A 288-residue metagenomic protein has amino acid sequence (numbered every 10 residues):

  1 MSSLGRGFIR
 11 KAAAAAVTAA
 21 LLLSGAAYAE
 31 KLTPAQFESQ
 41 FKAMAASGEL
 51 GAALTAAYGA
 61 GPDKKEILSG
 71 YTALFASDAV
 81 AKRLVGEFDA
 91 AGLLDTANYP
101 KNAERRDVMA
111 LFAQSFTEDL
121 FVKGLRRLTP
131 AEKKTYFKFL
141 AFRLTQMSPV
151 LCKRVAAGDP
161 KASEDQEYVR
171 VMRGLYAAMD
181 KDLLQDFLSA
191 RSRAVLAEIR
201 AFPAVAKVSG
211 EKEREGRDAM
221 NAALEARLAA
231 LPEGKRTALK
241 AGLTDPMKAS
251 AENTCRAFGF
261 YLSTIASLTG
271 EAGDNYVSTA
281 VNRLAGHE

Functional and structural regions predicted by a protein language model:
M1-S2, L23: Intrinsically disordered, low-complexity segments enriched in Ser/Pro/Gly/Ala and basic residues
S3-A15: Bacterial N-terminal signal peptides that target proteins for export
A15-L23: Bacterial N-terminal signal peptides
G25-A29: Sec/Tat signal peptide C-region and signal peptidase I cleavage site
E30-G158: N-terminal Sec/ER secretory leader and immediately downstream segment of secreted/extracellular precursors
L74, F88, G124, L128 (+6 more regions): Generic structural signal for hydrophobic core residues of well-folded globular domains
P130-T244: Extended amphipathic alpha-helical interaction segments
N221-E288: A cross-kingdom marker for long, charged
